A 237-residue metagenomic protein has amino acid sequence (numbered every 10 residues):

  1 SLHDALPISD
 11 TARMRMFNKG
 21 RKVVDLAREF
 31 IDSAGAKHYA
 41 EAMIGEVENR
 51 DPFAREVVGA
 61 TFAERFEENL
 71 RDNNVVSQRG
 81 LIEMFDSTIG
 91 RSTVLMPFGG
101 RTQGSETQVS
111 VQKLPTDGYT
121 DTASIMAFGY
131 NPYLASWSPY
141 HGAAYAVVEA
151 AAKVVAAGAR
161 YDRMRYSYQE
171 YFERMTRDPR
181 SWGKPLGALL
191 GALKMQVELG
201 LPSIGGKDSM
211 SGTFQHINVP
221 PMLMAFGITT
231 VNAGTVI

Functional and structural regions predicted by a protein language model:
S1, A5-I237: Glycine/proline-enriched, intrinsically flexible loops and inter-domain linkers
